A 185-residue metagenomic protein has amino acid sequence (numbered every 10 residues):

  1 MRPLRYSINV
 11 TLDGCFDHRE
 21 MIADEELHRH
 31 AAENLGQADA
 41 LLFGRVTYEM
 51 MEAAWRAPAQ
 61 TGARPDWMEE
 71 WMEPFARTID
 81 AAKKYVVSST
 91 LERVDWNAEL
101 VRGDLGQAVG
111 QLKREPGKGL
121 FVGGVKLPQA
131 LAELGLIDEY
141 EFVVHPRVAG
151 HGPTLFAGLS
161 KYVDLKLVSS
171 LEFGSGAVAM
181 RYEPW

Functional and structural regions predicted by a protein language model:
M1-L136, P146-W185: Portal/gating segments that form or line small-molecule/metal binding sites
V143: Non-cysteine beta-strand/loop elements that form the S-adenosyl-L-methionine
